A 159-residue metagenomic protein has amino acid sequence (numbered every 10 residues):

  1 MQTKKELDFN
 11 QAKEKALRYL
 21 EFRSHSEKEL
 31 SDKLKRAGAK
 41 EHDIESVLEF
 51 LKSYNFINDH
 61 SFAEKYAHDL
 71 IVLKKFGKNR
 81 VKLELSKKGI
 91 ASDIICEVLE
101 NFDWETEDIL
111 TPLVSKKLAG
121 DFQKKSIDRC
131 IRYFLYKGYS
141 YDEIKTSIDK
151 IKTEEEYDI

Functional and structural regions predicted by a protein language model:
M1-I159: An alpha-helical, amphipathic repeat domain used for nucleic-acid recognition, typified by the mTERF helical solenoid
